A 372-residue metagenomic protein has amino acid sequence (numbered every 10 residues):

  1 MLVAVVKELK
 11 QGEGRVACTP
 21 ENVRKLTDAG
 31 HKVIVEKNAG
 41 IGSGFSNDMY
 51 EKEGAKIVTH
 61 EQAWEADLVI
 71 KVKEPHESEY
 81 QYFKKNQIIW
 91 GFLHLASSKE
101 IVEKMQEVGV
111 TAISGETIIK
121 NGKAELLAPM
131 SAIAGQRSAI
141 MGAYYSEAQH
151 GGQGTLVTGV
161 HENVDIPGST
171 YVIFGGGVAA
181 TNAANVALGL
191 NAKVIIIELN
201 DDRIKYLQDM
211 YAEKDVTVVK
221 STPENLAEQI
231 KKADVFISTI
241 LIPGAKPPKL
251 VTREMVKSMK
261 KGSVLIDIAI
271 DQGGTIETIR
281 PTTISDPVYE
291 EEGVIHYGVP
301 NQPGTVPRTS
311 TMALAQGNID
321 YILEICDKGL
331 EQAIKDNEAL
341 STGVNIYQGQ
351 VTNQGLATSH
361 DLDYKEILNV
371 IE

Functional and structural regions predicted by a protein language model:
L2, E8, P75-S169, V299-N301: Glycine/serine-rich phosphate-binding loop and adjoining beta1-alpha1 elements at the start of nucleotide-handling
L2-K104, V108: An N-terminal-biased, well-structured beta-alpha scaffold segment characteristic of Rossmann-like dinucleotide-binding
V6-G40, Q149-S238, V288: Glycine-rich phosphate/diphosphate-binding loop of Rossmann-like nucleotide-binding domains
E8-K10, N38-G40, E74, H94-L95 (+6 more regions): Short, ordered loop/turn segments at secondary-structure junctions
V23, N47, V102, A139 (+3 more regions): Generic hydrophobic/aromatic pocket-lining and core-packing "Φ" positions
E116-V160, I270, T275-E372: Adenosine-phosphate binding glycine-rich loop
D209-G293: Rossmann-like adenosine-cofactor binding region
